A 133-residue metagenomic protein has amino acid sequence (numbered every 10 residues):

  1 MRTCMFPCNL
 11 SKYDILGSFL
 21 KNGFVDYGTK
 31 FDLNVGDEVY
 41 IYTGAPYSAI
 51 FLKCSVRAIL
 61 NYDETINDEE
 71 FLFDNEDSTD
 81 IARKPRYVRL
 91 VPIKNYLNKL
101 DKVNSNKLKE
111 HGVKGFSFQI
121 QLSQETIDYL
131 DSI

Functional and structural regions predicted by a protein language model:
M1-F6, S18, N22-F31, E64-I133: Contiguous surface segments at macromolecular interaction interfaces
L10, A45, A58-L60: Short, flexible loop/turn elements at secondary-structure junctions
K12-G17: Short N-terminal binding/cap micro-motifs at the start of the first secondary-structure element
K30-T43: Short coil-to-beta transition motif at edge beta-strands of beta-rich domains
N34-G36, A49-F51, R83-Y87: Short connector loops at helix/strand junctions that flank enzyme active sites, especially segments positioning acidic
T43-A49: Short, charged beta-turn/beta-strand-edge "cap" motif at the junction between a beta-strand and an adjacent loop
S48, Y62-D63: Eukaryotic short linear interaction motifs
I50-I59: Short beta-strand-centered aromatic/proline hotspots
